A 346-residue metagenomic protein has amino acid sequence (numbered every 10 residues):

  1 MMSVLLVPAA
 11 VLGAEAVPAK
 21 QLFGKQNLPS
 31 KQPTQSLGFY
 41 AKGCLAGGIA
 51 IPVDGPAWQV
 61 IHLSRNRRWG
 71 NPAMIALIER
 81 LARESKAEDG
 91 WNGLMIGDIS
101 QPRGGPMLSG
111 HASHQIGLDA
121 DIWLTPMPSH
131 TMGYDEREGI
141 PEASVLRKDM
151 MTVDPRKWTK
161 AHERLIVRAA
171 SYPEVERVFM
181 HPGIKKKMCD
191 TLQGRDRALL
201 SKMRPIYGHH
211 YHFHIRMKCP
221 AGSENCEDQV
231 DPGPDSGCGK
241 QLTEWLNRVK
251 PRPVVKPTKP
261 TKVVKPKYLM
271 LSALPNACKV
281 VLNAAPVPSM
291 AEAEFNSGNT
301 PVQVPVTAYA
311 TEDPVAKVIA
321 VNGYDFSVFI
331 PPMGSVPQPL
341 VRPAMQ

Functional and structural regions predicted by a protein language model:
M1-A9: Bacterial N-terminal signal peptides
V4-L5, A87, H111-S113, I206: Sterically constrained small-residue positions within well-ordered secondary structures of folded domains
E15-G38: Solvent-exposed N-terminal domain segments of exported/luminal and surface proteins
V17-A19, M132, E136-P339, P343-Q346: Catalytic cores and adjacent binding grooves of peptidoglycan-active enzymes
F23-Q26, L77-S109, F179-K202: Extended, low-complexity, intrinsically disordered C-terminal regulatory tails of eukaryotic serine/threonine kinases
K31-G97, W158-L165, Y172: Active-site acidic/histidine clusters and adjacent loop/turn architecture that either coordinate catalytic ions
G90-M95, I116-A120, E174, H209-F213: Envelope-exposed proteins and targeting segments
P106-L146: Active-site microenvironments of hydrolase-like enzyme catalytic domains
